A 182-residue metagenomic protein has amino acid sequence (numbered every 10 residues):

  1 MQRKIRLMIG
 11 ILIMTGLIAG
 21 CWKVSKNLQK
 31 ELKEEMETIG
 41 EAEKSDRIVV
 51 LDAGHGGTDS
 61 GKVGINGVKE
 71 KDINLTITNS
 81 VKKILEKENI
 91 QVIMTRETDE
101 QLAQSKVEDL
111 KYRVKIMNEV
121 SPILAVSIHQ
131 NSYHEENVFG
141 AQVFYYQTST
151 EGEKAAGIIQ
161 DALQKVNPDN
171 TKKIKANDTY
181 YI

Functional and structural regions predicted by a protein language model:
M1-I182: Catalytic-site microenvironment of enzymes that process N-acetyl-hexosamine-containing cell-wall polysaccharides
